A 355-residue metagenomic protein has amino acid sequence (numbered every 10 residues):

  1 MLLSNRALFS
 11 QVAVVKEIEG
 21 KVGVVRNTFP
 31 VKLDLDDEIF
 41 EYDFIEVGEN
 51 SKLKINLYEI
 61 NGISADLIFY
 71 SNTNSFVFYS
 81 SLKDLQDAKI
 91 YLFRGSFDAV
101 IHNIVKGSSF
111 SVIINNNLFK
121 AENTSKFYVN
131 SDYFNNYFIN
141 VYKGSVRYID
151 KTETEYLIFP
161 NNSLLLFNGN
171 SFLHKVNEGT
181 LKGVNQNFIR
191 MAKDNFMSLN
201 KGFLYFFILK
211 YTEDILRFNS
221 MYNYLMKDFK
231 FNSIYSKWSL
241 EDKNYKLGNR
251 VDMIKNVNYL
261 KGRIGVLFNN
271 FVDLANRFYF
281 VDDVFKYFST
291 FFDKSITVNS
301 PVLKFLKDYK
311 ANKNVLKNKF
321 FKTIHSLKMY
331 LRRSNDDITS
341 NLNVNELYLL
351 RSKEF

Functional and structural regions predicted by a protein language model:
L2-A7: C-terminal segment of classical bacterial N-terminal signal peptides
F9-L164, N168-M221, D228-D242: Flexible, surface-exposed loop/linker segments and immediately adjacent secondary-structure boundaries
E213-L216, S220-F355: Long, low-complexity or tandemly repetitive, helically biased scaffold regions used for multimeric assembly/adhesion
